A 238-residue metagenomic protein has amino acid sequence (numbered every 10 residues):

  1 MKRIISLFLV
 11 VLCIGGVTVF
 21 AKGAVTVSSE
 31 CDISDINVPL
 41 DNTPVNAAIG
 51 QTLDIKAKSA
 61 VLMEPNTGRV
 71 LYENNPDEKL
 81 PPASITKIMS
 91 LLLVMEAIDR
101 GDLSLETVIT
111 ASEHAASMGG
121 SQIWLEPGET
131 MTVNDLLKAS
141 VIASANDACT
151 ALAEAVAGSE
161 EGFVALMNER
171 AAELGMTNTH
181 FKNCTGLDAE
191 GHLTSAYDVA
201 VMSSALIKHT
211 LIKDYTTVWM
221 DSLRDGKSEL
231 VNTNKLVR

Functional and structural regions predicted by a protein language model:
M1, E173-H180, D188-R238: Domain-terminus/edge residues, biased toward the C-terminal soluble/receptor-binding domains of extracytoplasmic
K2-A21: Sec-dependent N-terminal signal peptides of Gram-positive bacterial secreted proteins and lipoproteins
G16-V17, A24, M118, K227: Intrinsically disordered, low-complexity regions
K22-Y197, S204-I207: Active-site-adjacent loops and short helices of periplasmic peptidoglycan-processing enzymes
